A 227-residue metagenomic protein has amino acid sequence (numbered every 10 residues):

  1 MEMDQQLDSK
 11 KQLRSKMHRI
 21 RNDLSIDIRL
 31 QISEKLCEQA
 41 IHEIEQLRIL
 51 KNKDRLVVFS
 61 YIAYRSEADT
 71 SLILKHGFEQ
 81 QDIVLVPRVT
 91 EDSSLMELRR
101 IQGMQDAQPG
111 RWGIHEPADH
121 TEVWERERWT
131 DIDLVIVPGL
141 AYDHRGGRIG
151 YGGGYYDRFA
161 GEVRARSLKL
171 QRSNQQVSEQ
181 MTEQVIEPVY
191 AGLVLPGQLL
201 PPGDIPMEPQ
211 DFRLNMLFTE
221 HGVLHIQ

Functional and structural regions predicted by a protein language model:
E2-D8, R19-I26, P109, A118-V135 (+2 more regions): Surface-exposed, charge/polar-rich loops and edge strands
E2-T130: N-terminal active-site beta-alpha-beta segment that forms phosphate/nucleotide-binding and substrate-recognition loops
V57, R148-I149: Short linear sequence motifs
Y64, A141, V223: Flexible, active-site-proximal loop/turn residues at the rims of small-molecule/cofactor binding pockets and catalytic
